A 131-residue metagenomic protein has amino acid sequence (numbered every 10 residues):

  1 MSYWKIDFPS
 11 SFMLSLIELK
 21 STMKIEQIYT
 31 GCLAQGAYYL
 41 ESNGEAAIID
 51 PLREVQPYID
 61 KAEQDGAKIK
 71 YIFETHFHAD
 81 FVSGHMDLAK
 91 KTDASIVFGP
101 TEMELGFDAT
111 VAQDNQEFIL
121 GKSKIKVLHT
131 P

Functional and structural regions predicted by a protein language model:
M23-K68: Conserved beta-strand hairpin/beta-sheet module of binuclear metal-dependent hydrolase folds, prominently
K24-I28, Y38-E41, F118-P131: Core dinuclear metal-dependent hydrolase active-site scaffold
L40, D50, H76, L88 (+1 more regions): Divalent metal-coordination and catalytic microenvironments
V55-V97: Active-site metal-binding motif and surrounding structural segment of the metallo-beta-lactamase
G99, D108-T110, F118: Glycine/small-residue-rich loop that forms an oxyanion/phosphate-binding "nest" at active or ligand-binding sites
